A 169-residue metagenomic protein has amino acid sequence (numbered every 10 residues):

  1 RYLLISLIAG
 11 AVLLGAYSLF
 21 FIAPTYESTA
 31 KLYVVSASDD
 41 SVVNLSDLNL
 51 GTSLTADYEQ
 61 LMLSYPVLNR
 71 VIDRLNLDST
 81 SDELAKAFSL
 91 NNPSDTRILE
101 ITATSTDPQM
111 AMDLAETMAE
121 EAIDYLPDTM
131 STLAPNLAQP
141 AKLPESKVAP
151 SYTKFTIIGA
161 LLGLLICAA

Functional and structural regions predicted by a protein language model:
R1-A169: Hydrophobic and amphipathic membrane-targeting/association helices
